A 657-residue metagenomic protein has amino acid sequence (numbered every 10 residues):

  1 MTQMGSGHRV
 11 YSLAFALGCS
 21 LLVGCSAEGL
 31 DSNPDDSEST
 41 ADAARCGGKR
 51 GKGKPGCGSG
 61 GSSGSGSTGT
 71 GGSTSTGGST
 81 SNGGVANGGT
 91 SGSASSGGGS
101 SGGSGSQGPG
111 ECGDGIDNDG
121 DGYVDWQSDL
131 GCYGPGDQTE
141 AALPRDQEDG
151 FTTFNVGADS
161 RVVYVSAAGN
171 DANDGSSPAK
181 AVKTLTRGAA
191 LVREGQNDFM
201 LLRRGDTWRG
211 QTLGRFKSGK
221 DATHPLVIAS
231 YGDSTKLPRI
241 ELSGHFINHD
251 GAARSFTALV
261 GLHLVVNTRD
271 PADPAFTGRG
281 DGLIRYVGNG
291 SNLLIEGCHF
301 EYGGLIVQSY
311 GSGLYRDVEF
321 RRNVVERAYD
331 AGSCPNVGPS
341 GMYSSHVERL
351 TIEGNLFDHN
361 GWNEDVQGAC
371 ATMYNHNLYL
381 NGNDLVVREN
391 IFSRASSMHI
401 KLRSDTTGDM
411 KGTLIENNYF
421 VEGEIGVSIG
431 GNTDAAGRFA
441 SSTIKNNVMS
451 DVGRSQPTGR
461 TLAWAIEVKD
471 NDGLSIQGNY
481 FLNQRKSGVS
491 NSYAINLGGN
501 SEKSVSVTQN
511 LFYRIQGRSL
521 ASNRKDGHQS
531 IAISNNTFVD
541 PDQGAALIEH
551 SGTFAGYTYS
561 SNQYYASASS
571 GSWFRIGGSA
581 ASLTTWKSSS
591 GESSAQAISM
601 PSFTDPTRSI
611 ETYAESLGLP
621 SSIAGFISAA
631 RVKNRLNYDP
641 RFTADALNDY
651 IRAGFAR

Functional and structural regions predicted by a protein language model:
S12-G24: Bacterial N-terminal signal peptides
L22-G108, P144-D146, G150-T153: Ser/Thr-rich, Pro/Gly/Ala-heavy low-complexity intrinsically disordered linkers and tails of secreted extracellular
R45-G48, C57, G105-S160: Extracellular calcium-associated, cysteine-rich motifs in secreted modular proteins
A142-A158, A172, T223, N500 (+2 more regions): Acidic, glycine- and Ser/Thr-rich low-complexity intrinsically disordered tracts in extracellular/secreted proteins
R145-F154, A167-R203, T207-R209, F246-N248 (+1 more regions): Acidic Gly/Asp/Thr-rich repetitive segments characteristic of extracellular carbohydrate-active and adhesion proteins
T207-R209, G219-G282, Y302: Right-handed parallel beta-helix/beta-spiral solenoid domain characteristic of secreted/periplasmic
T212-F216, E241-D250, A272-V287, Y302-S312 (+8 more regions): Extracellular beta-strand/beta-solenoid scaffold signature
P225, A229, S255-V266, G290-Y302 (+14 more regions): Right-handed parallel beta-helix
